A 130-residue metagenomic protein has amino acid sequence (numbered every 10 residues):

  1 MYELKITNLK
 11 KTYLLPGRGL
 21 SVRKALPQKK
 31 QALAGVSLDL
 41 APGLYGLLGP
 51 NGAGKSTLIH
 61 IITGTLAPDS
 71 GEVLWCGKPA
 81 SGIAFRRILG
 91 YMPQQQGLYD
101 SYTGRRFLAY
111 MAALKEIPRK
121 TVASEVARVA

Functional and structural regions predicted by a protein language model:
L4, Q31-L33, R86: Conserved structural motif at the start of ABC-family nucleotide-binding domains
P16-G17, P27-Q31, I83: Short coil-to-beta microelement around the adenine-binding A-loop and adjacent beta1/P-loop entry of ABC ATPase
Y45-G46: Short beta-strand immediately N-terminal to the Walker A/P-loop
P50-G54: Walker A (P-loop) phosphate-binding loop of ABC-type ATPase nucleotide-binding domains
T63: Helix-to-loop junction immediately C-terminal to a conserved catalytic motif
G71-F85: Conserved ABC transporter NBD signature motif
A109, A113, K120-A130: Conserved ABC ATPase "signature" region
